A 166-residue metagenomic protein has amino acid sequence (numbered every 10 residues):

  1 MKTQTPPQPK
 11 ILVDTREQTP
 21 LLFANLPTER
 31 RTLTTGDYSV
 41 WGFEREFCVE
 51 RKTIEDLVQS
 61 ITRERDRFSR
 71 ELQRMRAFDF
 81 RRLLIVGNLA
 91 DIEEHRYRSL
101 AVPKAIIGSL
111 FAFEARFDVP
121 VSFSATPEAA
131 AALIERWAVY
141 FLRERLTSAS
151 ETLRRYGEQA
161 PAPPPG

Functional and structural regions predicted by a protein language model:
M1-R45, D56-G166: Non-catalytic C-terminal interaction segments of nucleic acid-processing enzymes
F47-T53: Conserved catalytic cores of phosphodiester-cleaving nucleases, focusing on short active-site segments
